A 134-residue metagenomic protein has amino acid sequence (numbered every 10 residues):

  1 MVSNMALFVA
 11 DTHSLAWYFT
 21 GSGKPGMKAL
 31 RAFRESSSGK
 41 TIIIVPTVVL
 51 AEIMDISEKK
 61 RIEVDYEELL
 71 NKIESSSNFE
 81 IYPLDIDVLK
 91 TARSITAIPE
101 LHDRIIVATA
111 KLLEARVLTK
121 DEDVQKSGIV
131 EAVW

Functional and structural regions predicted by a protein language model:
M1-L7, S76, V107-W134: Acidic, PIN/NYN-like endoribonuclease modules and their adjacent C-terminal/linker elements
M1-V45, K59-K72, S127: Short, well-structured N-terminal submotif of metal-dependent ribonuclease cores
L15, L50, L89, V124-Q125: A generic structural signal for short hydrophobic patches within well-formed alpha-helices
A29, V49, D85-V88: N-terminal alpha-helical segment
I42, N78-E80, E131: Conserved beta-strand segments of alpha/beta enzyme cores
E58-E63, E114-L118: Short helix-capping/linker segments at secondary-structure and domain boundaries
N78-E122: Active-site neighborhoods of divalent-metal-dependent phosphate/nucleic-acid chemistry enzymes
